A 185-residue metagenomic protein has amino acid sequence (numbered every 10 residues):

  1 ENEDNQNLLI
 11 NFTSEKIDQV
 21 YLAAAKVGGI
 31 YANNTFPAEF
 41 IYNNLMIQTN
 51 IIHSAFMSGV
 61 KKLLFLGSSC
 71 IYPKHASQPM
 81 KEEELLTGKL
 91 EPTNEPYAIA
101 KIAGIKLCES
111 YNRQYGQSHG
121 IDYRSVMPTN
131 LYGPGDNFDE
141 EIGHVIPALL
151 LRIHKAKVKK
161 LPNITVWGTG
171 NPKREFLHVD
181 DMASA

Functional and structural regions predicted by a protein language model:
N2-N44, M57: NAD(P)H-binding glycine-rich loop region in Rossmannoid oxidoreductase-like domains and their noncatalytic homologs
L22, T49-N94, R124: Conserved Rossmann-fold NAD(P)-dependent oxidoreductase catalytic core, especially the SDR/UDP-sugar
I30, F65-K81, P96-I102, K106 (+2 more regions): Conserved catalytic-site region of short-chain dehydrogenase/reductase
I41, L45, T93-I105, D139-P147 (+1 more regions): Short-chain dehydrogenase/reductase
I47, I51-A55, L107-C108, A185: Hydrophobic positions on the long internal alpha-helix of Rossmann-like NAD(P)-dependent oxidoreductase domains
I71-P73, E95-P96, H119-A148, P172-K173: Flexible, glycine-rich beta-alpha linker
P92-T129, A148-K159: Active-site Tyr-X1-5-Lys
L131-P134, I146-I164, R174-A185: Alpha-helical substrate-binding/gating segment
